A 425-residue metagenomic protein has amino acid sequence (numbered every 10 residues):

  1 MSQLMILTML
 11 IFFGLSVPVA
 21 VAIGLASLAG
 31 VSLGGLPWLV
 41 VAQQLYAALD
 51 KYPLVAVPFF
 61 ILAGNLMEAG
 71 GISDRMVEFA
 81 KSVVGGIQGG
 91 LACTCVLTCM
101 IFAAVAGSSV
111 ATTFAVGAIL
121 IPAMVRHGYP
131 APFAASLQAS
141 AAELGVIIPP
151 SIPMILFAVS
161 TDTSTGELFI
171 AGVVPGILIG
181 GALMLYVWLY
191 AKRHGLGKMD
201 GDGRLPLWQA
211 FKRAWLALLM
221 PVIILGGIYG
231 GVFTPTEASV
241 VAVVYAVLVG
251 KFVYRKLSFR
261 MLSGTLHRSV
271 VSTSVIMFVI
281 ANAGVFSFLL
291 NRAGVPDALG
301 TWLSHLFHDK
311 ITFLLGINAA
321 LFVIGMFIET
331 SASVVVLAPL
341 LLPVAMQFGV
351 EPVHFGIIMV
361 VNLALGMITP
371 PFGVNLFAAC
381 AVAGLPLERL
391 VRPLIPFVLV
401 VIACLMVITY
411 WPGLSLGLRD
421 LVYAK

Functional and structural regions predicted by a protein language model:
M1-K425: Alpha-helical transmembrane segments of multi-pass membrane transport proteins
